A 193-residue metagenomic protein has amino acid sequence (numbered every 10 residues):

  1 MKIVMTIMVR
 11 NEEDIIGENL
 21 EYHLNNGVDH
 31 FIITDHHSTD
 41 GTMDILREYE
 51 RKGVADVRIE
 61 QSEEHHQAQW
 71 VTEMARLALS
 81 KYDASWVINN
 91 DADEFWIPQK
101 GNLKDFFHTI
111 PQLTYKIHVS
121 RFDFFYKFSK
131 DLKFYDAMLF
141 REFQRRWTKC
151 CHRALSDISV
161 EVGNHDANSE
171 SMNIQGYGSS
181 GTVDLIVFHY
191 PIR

Functional and structural regions predicted by a protein language model:
M1-E21: N-proximal low-complexity "stem/linker" segments adjacent to membrane-targeting elements
I7, T34-T42: Ser/Thr-glycine-rich phosphate-binding loops at phosphate-binding pockets of nucleotides, nucleotide cofactors
E21-H30: Short, acidic, metal-binding catalytic loop of nucleotide-sugar glycosyltransferases
D29, S85, Y115: Short acidic/polar active-site loop segments enriched in Thr and Asp
D29-H37, R58-Q61: Short beta-strand/loop segment that forms part of the nucleotide-sugar
M43-W86: Active-site-proximal specificity loops/subdomain of glycosyltransferases
Q69-V71, P98-R193: Catalytic-site signature of metal-activated, phosphate-bearing donor transferases, centered on the GT-A/GT-A-like
D83-I97: Short beta-strand-to-loop acidic/aromatic patch adjacent to the donor-nucleotide binding site
